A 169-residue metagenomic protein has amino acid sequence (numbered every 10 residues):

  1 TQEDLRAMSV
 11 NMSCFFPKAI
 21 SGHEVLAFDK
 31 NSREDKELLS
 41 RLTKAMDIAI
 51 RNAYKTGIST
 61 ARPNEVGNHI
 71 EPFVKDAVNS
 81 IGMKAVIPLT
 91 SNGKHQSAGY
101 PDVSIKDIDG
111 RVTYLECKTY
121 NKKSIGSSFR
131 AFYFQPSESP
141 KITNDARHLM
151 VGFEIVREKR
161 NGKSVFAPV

Functional and structural regions predicted by a protein language model:
T1-F73: Interdomain/boundary linker segments immediately adjacent to catalytic/signaling cores
V25-R33, R51, G57-I58, V66 (+6 more regions): Extended interaction regions within the primary functional domain
N64, E71, K75-K106: A short acidic/basic microdomain associated with nuclease active sites
V66-K75, R147-E154: Short, hydrophobic, well-ordered secondary-structure elements
A98-Y100, G110, D145: Short connector loops at helix/strand junctions that flank enzyme active sites, especially segments positioning acidic
V103-I105, T113-N121: Conserved catalytic cores of phosphodiester-cleaving nucleases, focusing on short active-site segments
C117-V165: Catalytic cores of nucleic-acid endonucleases
